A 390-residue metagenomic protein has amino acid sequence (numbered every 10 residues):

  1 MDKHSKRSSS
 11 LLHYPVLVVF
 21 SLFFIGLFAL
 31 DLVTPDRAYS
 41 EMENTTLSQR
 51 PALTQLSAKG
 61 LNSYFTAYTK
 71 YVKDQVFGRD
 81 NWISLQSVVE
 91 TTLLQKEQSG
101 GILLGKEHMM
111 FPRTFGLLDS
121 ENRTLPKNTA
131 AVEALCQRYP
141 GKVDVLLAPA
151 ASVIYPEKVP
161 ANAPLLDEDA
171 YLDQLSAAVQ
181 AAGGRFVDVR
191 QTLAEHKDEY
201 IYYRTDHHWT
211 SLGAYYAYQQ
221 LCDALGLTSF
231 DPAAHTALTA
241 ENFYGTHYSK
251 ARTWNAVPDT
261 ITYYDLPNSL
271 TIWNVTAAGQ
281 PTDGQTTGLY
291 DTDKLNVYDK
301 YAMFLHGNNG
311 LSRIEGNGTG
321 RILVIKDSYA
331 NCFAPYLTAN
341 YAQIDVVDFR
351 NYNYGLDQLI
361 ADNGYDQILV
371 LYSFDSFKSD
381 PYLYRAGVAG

Functional and structural regions predicted by a protein language model:
M1-G390: Extracellular glycan-modifying ectodomains
